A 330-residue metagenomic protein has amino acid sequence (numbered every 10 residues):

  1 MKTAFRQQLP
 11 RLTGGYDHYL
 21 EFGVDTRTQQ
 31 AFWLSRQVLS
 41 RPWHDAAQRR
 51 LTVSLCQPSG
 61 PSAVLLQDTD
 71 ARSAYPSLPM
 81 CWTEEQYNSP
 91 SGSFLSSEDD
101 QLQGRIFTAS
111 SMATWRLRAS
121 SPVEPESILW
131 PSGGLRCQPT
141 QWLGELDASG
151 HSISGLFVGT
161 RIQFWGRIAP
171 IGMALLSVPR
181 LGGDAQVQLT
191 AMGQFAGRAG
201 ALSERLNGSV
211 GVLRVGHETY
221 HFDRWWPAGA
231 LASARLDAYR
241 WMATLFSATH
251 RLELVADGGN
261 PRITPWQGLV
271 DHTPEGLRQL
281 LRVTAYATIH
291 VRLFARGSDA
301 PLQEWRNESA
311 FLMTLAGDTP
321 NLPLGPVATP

Functional and structural regions predicted by a protein language model:
M1-P330: Structured soluble/peripheral alpha/beta segments that form catalytic or ligand/cofactor-binding pockets
